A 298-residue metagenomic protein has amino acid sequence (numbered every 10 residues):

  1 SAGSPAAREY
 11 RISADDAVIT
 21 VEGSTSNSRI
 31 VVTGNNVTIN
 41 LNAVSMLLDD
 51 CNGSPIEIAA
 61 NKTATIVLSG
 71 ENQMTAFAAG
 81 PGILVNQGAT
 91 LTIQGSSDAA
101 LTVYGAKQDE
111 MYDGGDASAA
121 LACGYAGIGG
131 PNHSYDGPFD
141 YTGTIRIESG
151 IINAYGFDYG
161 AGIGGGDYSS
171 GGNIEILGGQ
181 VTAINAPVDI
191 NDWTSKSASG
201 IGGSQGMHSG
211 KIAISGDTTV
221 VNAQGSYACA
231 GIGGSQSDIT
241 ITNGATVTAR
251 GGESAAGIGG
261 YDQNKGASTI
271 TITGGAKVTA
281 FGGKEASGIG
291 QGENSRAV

Functional and structural regions predicted by a protein language model:
S1-V298: A composition-driven surface/loop motif
